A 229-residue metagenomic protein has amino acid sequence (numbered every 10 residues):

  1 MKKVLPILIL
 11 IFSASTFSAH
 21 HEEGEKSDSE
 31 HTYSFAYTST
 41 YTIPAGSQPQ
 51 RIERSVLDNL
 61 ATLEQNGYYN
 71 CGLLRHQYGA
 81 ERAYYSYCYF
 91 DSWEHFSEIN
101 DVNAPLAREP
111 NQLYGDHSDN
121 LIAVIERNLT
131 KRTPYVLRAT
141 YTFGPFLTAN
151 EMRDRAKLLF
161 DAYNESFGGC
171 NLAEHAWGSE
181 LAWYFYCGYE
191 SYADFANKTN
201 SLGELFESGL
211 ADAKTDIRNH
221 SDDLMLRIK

Functional and structural regions predicted by a protein language model:
V4-S13: Sec-dependent N-terminal signal peptides
S18-K229: Short S/T/G/P-rich N-terminal loop/turn motif that feeds into the first structured element of a domain
